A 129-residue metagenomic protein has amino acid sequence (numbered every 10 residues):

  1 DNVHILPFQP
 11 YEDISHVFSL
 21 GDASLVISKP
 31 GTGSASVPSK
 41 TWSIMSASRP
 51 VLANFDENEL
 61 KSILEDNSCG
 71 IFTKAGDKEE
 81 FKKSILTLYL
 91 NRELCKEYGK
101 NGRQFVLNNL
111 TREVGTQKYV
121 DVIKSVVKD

Functional and structural regions predicted by a protein language model:
D1-S15: Nucleotide-activated donor-binding/catalytic signature segment of Leloir-type glycosyltransferases, i.e., the conserved
Q9-P10, V37, D56, D77 (+1 more regions): Short loop/turn segments at beta->alpha junctions
D13, T32-S36, F55-E59: Active-site donor-sugar recognition loop in glycosyltransferases
S15, P38-A47, K61-S62: Short alpha-helical segment that forms part of, or immediately flanks, the ligand-binding pocket in carbohydrate-active
F18-S34, R49-L52: Acidic donor-binding loop of glycosyltransferase active sites
F55-I85, L94: Change "using UDP/GDP/dTDP sugars" to "using nucleotide sugars
E80-K83, T87, L94-N108, K118-D121: A short, well-ordered alpha-helix in the C-terminal region of glycosyltransferases
R112-D129: C-terminal alpha-helical cap of glycosyltransferases
